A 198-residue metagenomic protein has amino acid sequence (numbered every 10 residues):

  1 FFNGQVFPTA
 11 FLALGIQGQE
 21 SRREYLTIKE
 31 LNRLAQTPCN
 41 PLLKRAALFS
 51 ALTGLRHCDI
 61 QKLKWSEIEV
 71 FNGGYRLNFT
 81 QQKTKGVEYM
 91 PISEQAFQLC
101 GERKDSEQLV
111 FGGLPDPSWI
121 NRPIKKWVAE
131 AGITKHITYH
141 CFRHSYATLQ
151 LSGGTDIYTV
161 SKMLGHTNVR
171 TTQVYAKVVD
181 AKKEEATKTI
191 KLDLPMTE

Functional and structural regions predicted by a protein language model:
G4-H57, Q61: Basic, Lys/Arg- and aromatic-enriched nucleic-acid-binding interface segment
Y25, Q81-K85, L164, N168-T189: Catalytic-site neighborhood detector that most strongly recognizes the C-terminal catalytic loop/helix of tyrosine
L31, L43-K44, P117, N121 (+1 more regions): Short, leucine-enriched amphipathic alpha-helices that occur as contiguous helical runs
L48, L52, D59, R122-K126 (+2 more regions): C-terminal catalytic core of tyrosine-transesterase DNA break-rejoin enzymes
E67-G74, T134-K135, T155-V174, E185: Short, polar N-cap/turn motifs at the start of nucleic acid-interacting alpha helices
Q82-G101, D105-K126, T138: C-terminal catalytic core of Y-nucleophile DNA break-rejoin enzymes
P115-P117, T134-G153: Short basic/aromatic active-site micro-motif
K191-E198: C-terminal secondary-structure termini that scaffold catalytic or DNA-interacting sites
